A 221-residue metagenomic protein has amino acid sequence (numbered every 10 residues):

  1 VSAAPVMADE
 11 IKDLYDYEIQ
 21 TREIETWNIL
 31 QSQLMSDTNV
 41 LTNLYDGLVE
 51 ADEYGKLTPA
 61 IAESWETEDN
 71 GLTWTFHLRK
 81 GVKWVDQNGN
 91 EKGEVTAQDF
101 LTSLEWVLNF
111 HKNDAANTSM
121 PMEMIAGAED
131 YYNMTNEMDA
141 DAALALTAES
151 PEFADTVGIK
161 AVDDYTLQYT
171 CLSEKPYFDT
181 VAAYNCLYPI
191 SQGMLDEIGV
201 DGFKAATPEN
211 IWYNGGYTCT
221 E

Functional and structural regions predicted by a protein language model:
V1-L14, K56: Short, low-complexity disordered leader/linker segments with a strong preference for bacterial N-terminal type II
K12-E25, T73-H77, F100-S103, L167-Q168 (+1 more regions): Short, well-ordered beta-strand elements
I19-D69, W212-Y213: N-terminal lobe/hinge region of extracytoplasmic solute-binding protein
R22-I24, G81-V82, E174-K175: Acidic glycine-/aspartate-rich tracts in secreted/extracellular proteins
Q31, D46, K80-E91, D155-V157 (+1 more regions): Second-shell loop/turn segments in exported
N39-N43, D52, K56, A60 (+4 more regions): Extracytoplasmic/secreted proteins, especially bacterial periplasmic and envelope-associated proteins
E63-G127, Q168: Aromatic- and charge-enriched surface segment that lines or borders ligand/interaction sites
M138-V157, V162-T166, T170-E221: Gly/Pro-rich hinge or "lid" segments in bacterial periplasmic/extracellular proteins
